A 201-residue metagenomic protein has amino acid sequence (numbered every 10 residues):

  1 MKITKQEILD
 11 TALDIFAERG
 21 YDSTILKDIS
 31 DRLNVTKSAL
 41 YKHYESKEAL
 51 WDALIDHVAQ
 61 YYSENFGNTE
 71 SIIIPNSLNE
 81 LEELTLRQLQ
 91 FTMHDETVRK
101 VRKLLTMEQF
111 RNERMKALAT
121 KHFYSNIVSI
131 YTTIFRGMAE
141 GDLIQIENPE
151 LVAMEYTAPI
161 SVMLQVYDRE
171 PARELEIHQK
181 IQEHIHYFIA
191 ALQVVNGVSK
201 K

Functional and structural regions predicted by a protein language model:
E7, T11, I15-H57: Helix-turn-helix
K47, L54, V58, Y62 (+6 more regions): Hydrophobic/aromatic residues within well-ordered alpha-helical segments
A53, G67-V98, P149-Y156: Hydrophobic alpha-helical connector segments
E80, M93-L118, Q165-D168: Amphipathic alpha-helical segments used for helix-helix packing
T85-Q88, R102-T106, Y156, I160 (+1 more regions): Short alpha-helical scaffolding segments that buttress acidic/His motifs in well-ordered protein cores
H94, E113-E140: Amphipathic alpha-helical packing segments from all-alpha helical-bundle domains
A117, F135-H186, S199-K200: Hydrophobic/aromatic-rich alpha-helical bundle segments in the mid-to-C-terminal region
A190-K201: C-terminal effector-binding regulatory domain of bacterial HTH transcription factors
